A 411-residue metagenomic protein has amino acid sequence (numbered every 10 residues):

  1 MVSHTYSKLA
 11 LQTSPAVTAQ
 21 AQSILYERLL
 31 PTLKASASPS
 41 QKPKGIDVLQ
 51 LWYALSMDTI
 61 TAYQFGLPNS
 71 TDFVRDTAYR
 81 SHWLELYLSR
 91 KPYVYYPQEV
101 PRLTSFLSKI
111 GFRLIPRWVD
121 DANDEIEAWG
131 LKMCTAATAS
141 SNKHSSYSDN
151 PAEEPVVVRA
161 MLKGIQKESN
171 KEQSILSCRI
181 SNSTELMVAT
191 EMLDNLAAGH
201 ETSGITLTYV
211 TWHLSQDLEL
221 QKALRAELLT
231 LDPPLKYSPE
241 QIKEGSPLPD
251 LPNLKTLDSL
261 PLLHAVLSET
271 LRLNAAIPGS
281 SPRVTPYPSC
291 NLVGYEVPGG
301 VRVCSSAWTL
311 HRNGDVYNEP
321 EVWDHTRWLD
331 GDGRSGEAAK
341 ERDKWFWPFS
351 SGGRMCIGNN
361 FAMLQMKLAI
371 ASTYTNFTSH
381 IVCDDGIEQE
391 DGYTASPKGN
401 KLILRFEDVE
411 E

Functional and structural regions predicted by a protein language model:
T13-L207, A223, L228, P239 (+1 more regions): Cytochrome P450 heme-thiolate monooxygenase catalytic core
S70, L218-Q221, R334-S335, E341-R342 (+2 more regions): Cytochrome P450 heme-binding "Cys pocket" and the immediately downstream C-terminal segment
Y79-L86, Q216-A276, P298-G299, D324 (+1 more regions): Cytochrome P450 I-helix active-site segment
T202-S215, A369: Short, small-residue alpha-helix embedded
T270, G300, W323, G352 (+2 more regions): Hydrophobic, well-ordered secondary-structure elements that form the walls of internal hydrophobic environments
S305-E337: Conserved cytochrome P450 K-helix/beta-meander segment immediately N-terminal to the heme-binding cysteine loop
A395-E411: C-terminal helix/juxtamembrane-tail motif
